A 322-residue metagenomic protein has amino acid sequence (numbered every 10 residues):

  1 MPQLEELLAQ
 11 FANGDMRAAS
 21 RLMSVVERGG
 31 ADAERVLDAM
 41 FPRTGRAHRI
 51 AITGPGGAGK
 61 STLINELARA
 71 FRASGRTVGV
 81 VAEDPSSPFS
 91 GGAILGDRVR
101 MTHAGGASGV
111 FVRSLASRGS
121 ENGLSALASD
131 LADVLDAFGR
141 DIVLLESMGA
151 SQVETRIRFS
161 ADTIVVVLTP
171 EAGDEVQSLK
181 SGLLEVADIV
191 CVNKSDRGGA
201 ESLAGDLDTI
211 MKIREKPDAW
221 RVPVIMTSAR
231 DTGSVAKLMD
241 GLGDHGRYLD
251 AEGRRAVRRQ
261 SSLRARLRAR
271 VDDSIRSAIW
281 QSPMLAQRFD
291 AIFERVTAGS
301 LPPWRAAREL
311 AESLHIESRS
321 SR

Functional and structural regions predicted by a protein language model:
P2-Q10, I52, S61, G79 (+6 more regions): Expand to "…catalyze enediolate/carbanion chemistry for C-C bond making/breaking, isomerization, decarboxylation
Q3-A58, I64-V153, I157-P170, D174-E175: Nucleotide-state-sensitive switch-loop elements of NTP-binding domains
L37-T44, I50-G56, P302-R322: Short, charged early-sequence alpha-helical segments and their helix-coil boundaries
I94, L131, R156, S160 (+5 more regions): Alpha-helical scaffold elements adjacent to nucleotide-binding pockets in ATP/GTP-utilizing enzyme cores
P170-G198: Flexible active-site lid/hinge loop adjacent to a nucleotide/diphosphate and Mg2+-phosphate binding pocket
I189, S195-Y248: Canonical P-loop GTPase G-domain recognition
M226, K237-H315: Long, well-ordered amphipathic alpha-helical subdomains in the mid-to-C-terminal portions of large enzyme subunits
